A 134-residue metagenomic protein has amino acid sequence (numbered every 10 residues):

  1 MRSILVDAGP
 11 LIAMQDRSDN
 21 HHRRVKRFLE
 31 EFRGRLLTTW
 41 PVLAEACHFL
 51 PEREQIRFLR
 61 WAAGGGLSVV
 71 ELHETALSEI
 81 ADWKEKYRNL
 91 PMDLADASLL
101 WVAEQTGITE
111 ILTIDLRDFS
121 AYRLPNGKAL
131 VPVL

Functional and structural regions predicted by a protein language model:
M1-D19: Metal-dependent nucleic-acid phosphoesterase active-site entry motif
R2-I4, R23-P91, W101, Q105-T109 (+2 more regions): PIN-domain endoribonuclease scaffold, especially VapC-family toxins
A8, W40, D96-A97: Conserved glycosyltransferase catalytic-site signature
L11, N20, A97-L100, Y122: A generic signature of intrinsically disordered, low-complexity regions enriched in glycine/proline and charged/polar
L112: Short aromatic-hydrophobic micro-motifs that form the base-stacking/packing surface for donor nucleotide recognition
